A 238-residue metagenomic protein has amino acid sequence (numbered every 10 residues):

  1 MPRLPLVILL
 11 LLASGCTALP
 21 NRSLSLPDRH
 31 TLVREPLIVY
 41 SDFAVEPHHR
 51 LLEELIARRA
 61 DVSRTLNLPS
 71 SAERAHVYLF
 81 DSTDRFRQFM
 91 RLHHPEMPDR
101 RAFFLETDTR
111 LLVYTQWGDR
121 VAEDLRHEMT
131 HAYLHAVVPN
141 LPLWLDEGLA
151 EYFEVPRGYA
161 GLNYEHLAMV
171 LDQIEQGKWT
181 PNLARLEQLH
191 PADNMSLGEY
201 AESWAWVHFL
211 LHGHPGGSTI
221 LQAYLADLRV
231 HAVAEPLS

Functional and structural regions predicted by a protein language model:
M1-L6: Bacterial N-terminal signal peptides that target proteins for export
I8-L9, A60, V170: Exposed boundary/loop context
L10, T130-L134, E151: Short, well-ordered alpha-helical packing segments
L12-G15: C-terminal motif of bacterial Sec signal peptides marking the signal peptidase cleavage site
L19-L143, Y159, L189, L197 (+1 more regions): Juxtacatalytic substrate-recognition/specificity segment
L92-Q116, V137-S238: Acidic/His/Gly-enriched intrinsically disordered linker/tail segments that often contain short helix/coil "MoRF-like"
